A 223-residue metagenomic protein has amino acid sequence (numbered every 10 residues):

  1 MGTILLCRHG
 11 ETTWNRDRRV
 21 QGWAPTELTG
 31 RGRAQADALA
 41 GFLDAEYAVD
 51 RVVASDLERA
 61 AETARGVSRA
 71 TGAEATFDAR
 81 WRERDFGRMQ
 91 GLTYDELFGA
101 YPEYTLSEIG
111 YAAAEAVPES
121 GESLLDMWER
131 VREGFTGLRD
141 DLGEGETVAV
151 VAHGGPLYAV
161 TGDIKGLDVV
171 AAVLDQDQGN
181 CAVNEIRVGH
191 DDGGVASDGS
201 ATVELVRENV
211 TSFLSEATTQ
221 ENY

Functional and structural regions predicted by a protein language model:
M1-L5, R51: Extreme N-terminal starter segment of soluble prokaryotic enzymes
G2, R84-E96, D140, E144-E146 (+1 more regions): Acidic, low-complexity terminal tails and accessory targeting/binding regions of phosphate-metabolizing enzymes
L5, T76-D78, V206: General small-molecule cofactor/ligand-binding pocket signal
G10, G154, V210: Active-site metal-binding loops of divalent metal-dependent hydrolases
E11-G66, V117-R132: Loop-to-helix element that buttresses phosphate recognition and phosphoryl-transfer chemistry
A38-L106: Phosphate-coordination/substrate-recognition cap region in phosphate-metabolizing enzymes
Y104-P118: Short, basic/glycine-rich phosphate-binding loops at helix/coil junctions that contact nucleotide phosphates
M127-G154, V160: GST-like fold's C-terminal all-alpha helical module
